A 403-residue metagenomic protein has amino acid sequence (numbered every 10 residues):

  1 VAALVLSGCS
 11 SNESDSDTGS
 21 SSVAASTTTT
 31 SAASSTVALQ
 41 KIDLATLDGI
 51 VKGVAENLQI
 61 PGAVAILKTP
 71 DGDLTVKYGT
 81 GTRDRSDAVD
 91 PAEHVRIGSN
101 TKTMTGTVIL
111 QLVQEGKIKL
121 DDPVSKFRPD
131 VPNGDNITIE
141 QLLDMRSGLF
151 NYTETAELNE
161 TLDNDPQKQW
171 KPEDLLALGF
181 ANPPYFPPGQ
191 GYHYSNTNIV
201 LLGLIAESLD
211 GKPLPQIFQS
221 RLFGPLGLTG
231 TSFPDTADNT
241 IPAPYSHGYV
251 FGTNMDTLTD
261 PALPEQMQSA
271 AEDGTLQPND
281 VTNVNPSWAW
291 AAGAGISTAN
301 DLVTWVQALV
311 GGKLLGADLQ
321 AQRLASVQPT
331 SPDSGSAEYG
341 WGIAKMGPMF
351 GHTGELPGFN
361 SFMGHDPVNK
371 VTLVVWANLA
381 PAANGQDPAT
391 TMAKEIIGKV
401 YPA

Functional and structural regions predicted by a protein language model:
L6-G8: C-terminal motif of bacterial Sec signal peptides marking the signal peptidase cleavage site
S10-T18: Bacterial lipoprotein signal-peptidase II cleavage site
G19-T36: Extracellular mucin-like PTS domains
Q40-V95, K117-K119: Short, conserved catalytic-motif segment at the N-terminal edge
L58-P61, D84-L142, F186-T197, W290 (+1 more regions): Short active-site loop at a secondary-structure junction that contains or immediately precedes the catalytic residue(s)
N136-M349: Short, surface-exposed loop or secondary-structure junction motifs that flank catalytic or metal-binding residues
T330-P367, V374-A377: Short, Gly/Ser/Thr-enriched beta-strand-loop segments that form substrate-interacting elements of hydrolase/peptidase
A382-A403: Short, gly/Ser/Thr-rich active-site loops of penicillin-recognizing serine hydrolases
